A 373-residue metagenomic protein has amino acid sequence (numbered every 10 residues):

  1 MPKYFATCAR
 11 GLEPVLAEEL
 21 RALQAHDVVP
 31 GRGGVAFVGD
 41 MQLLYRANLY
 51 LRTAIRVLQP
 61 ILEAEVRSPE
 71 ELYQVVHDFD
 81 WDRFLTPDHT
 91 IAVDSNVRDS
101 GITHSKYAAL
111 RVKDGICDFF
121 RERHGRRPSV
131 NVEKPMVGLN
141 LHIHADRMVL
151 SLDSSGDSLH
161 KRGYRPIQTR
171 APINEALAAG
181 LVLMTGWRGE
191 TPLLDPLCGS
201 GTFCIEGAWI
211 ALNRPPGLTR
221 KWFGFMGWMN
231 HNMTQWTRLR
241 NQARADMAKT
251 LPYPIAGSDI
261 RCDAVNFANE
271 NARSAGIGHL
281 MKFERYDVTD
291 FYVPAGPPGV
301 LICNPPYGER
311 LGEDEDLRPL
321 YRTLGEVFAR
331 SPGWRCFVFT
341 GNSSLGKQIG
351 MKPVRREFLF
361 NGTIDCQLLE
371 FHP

Functional and structural regions predicted by a protein language model:
M1-V137: Non-catalytic nucleic-acid substrate-recognition regions in nucleic-acid-modifying enzymes
C8, D259, T340: Short beta-strand/turn micro-motifs composed of small residues that flank or help shape donor/cofactor-binding pockets
P87-T90, E190, L251-P252, P298: Phosphate-coordination loops involved in phosphoryl transfer and adenosine-cofactor binding
R98-G101, S158, P306-R310: A short, flexible beta-alpha/helix-coil linker loop
L150-M184: SAM-dependent Rossmann-like transferase core, predominantly class I methyltransferases with a strong bias toward
I173-Y292, E309-R310, D314-D316: Conserved S-adenosyl-L-methionine
D287-P373: C-terminal catalytic and target-recognition region of SAM-dependent MTase-like enzymes, primarily methyltransferases
